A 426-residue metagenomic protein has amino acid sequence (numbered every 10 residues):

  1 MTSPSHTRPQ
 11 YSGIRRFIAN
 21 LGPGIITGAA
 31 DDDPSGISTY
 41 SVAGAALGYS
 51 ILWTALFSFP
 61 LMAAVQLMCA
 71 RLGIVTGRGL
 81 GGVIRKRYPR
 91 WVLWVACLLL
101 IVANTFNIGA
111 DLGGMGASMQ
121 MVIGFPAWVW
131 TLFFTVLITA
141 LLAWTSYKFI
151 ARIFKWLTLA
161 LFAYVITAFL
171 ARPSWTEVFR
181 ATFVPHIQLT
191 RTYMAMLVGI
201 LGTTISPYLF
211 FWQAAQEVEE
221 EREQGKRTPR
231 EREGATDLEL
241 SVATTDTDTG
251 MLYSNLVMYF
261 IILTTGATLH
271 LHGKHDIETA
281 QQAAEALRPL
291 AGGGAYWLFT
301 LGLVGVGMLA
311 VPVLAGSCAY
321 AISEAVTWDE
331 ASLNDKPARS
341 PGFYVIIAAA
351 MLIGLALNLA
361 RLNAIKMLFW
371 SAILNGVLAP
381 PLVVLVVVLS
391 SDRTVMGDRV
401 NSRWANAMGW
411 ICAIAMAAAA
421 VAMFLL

Functional and structural regions predicted by a protein language model:
M1-S35, W91, E220, R227 (+2 more regions): Membrane-interface "cap" regions at the ends of multi-pass membrane proteins
T2-H6, T39-V42, L67-V92, A117-Q120 (+5 more regions): Flexible loop linkers connecting adjacent transmembrane helices in multi-pass alpha-helical membrane transporters
T27, T54-R87, V95-G109: Juxtamembrane transmembrane-helix boundary signature
L61-V75, A215-E223, L252-Q282: Extracellular/periplasmic helix-exit of transmembrane alpha-helices
R71, V75, L93-G124, W130-T135 (+3 more regions): Hydrophobic transmembrane alpha-helices that form the core helical bundles of multi-pass secondary transporters
R90, W128-L132, G294, L298 (+3 more regions): Loop-to-transmembrane helix boundary motifs in multi-pass membrane proteins
C97-L98, V122-W144, A160-F169, S340-G354 (+1 more regions): Transmembrane alpha-helical segments of multi-pass small-molecule transport proteins
L159-H186, T190, M194, I200-E217 (+2 more regions): Hydrophobic alpha-helical segments and their helix-loop junctions in multi-pass secondary transporters
